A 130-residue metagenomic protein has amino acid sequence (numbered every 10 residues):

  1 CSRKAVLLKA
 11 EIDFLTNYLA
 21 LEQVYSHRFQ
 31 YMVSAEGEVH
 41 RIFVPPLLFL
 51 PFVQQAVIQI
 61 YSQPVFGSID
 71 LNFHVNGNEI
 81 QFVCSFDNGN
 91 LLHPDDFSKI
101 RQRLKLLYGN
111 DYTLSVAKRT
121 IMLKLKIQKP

Functional and structural regions predicted by a protein language model:
C1-K126: Two-component histidine phosphotransfer core
